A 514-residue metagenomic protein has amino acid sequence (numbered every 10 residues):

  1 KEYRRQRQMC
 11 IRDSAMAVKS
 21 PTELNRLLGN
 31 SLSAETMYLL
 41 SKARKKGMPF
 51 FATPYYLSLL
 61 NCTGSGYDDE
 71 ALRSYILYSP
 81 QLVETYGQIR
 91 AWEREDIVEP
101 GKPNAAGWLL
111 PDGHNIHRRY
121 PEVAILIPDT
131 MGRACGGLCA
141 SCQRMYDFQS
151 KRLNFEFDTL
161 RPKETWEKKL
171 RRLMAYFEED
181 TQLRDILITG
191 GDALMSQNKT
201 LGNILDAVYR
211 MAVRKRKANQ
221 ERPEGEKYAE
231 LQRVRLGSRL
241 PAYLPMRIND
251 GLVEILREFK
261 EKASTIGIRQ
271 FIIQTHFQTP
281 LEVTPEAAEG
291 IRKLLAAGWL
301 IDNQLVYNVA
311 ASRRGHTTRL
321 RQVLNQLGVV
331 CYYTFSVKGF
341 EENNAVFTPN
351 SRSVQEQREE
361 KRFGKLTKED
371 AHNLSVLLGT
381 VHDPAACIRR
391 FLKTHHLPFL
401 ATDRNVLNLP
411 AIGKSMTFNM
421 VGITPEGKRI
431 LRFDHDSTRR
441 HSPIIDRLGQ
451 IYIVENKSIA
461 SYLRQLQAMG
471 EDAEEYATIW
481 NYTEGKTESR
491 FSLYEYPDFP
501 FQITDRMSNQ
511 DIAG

Functional and structural regions predicted by a protein language model:
K1-R7, I11: Single conserved hydrophobic/aromatic residue that forms the stacking wall/gate of nucleotide- or nucleobase-binding
P49-C62: Short, hydrophobic/amphipathic alpha-helical patches that form generic packing surfaces within helical domains
F50-A52, W108-D147: N-terminal pre-triad scaffold of radical SAM enzymes
L59-I127: N-terminal [4Fe-4S]-dependent radical SAM core
Y120-A124, L138, D180-T189, V234-G237 (+1 more regions): Glycine-rich, often proline-containing surface loops adjacent to acidic residues and nearby aromatics that form
A134, M145-I186, K199, N203-I204 (+1 more regions): Conserved alpha-helical substructure of the radical SAM core
L170-E178, G191-T367: Conserved AdoMet/S-adenosylmethionine-binding subsite of the radical SAM
R358-G514: C-terminal accessory regions of radical SAM enzymes
